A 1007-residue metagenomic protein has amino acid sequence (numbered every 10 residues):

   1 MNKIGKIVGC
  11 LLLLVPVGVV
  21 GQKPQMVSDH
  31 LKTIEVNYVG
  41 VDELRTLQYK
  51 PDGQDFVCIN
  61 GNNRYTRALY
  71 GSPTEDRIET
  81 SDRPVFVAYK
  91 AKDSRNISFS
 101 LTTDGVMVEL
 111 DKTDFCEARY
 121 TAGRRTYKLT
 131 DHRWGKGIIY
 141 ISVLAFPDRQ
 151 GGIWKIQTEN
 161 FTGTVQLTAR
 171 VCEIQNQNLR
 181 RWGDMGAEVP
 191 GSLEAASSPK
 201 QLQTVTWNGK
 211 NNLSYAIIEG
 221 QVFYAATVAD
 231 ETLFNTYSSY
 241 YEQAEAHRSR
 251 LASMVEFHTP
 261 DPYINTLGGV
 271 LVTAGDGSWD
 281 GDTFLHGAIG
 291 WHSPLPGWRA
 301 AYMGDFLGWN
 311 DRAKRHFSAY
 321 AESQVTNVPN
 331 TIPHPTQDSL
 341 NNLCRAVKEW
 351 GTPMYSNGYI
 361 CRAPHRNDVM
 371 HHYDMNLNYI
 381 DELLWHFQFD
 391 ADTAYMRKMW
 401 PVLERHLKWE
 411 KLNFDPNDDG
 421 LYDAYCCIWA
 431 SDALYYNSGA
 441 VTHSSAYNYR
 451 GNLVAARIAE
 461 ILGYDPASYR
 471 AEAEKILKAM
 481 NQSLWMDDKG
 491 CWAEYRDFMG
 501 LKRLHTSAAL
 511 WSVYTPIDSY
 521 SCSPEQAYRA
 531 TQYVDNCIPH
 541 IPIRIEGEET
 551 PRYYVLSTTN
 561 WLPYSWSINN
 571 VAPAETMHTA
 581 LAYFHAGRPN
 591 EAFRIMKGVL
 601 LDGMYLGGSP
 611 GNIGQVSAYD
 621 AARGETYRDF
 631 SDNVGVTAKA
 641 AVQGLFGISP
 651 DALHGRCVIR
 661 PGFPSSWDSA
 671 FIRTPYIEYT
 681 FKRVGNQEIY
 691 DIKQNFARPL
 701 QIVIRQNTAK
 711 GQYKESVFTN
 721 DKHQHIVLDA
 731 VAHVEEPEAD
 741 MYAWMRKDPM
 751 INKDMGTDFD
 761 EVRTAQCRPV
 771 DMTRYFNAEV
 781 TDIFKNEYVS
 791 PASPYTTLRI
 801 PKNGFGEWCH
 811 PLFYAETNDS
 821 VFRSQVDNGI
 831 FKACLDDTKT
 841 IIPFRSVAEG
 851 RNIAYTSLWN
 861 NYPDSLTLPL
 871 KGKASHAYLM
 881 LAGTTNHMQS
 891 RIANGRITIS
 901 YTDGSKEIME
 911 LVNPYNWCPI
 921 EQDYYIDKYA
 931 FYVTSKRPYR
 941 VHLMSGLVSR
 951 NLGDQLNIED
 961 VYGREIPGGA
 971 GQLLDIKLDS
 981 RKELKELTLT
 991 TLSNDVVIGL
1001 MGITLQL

Functional and structural regions predicted by a protein language model:
G21-Y38, R119, W134-Y140, A145-W291 (+9 more regions): Acidic/polar, glycine-enriched structural segments that form the non-catalytic walls/loops of the carbohydrate-binding
P24-L129, S214-E219, A229-V255, G644-H654 (+1 more regions): An extended acidic
K90-N96, L101-V143, P147-R149, H578-N752: Non-catalytic C-terminal accessory modules of carbohydrate-active enzymes
D131-N178, N452, I677-R698, V703-Q706 (+3 more regions): Acidic, contiguous internal or C-terminal segments within carbohydrate-active enzymes that form a structured patch used
Y240, E245-K398, L504-S519, R552-A586 (+2 more regions): Substrate-binding groove/exosite segments of carbohydrate-active enzymes
S278-G281, E349-V369, A424-V441, V616-G624: Acidic/His metal-coordination segments adjacent to aromatic residues that form catalytic metal sites in metalloenzymes
S293-V325, R397, P401-K408, Y435 (+4 more regions): Active-site core of glycosidic bond-cleaving carbohydrate-active enzymes
W744-L1007: N-terminal/edge-of-domain interface segments
